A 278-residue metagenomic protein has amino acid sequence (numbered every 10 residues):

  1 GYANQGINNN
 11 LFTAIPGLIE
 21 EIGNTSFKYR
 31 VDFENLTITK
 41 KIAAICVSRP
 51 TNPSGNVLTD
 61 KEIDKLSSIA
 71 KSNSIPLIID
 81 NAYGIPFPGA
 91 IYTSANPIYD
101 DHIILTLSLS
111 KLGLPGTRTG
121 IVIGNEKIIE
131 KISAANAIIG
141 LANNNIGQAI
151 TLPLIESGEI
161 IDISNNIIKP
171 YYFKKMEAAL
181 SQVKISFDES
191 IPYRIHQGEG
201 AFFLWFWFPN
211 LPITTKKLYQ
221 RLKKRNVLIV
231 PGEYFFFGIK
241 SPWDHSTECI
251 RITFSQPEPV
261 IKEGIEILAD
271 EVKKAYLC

Functional and structural regions predicted by a protein language model:
G1-N73, I78-I98, I104, L277: Conserved core of the PLP fold type I
T59, K224-R225, F236-C278: PLP-dependent enzyme catalytic core of the Aspartate aminotransferase-like
I85-P86, S94-A134, A142-G147, I261-I265: Active-site PLP attachment segment
S133-I139, S157-Q182, L211: Structural signature of PLP-dependent enzymes
N166-L180, P192-W207, H245: Conserved glycine-rich beta-strand-loop-beta hairpin in the small C-terminal domain of fold type I
P212-L218, P259-E263: Short, conserved charged micro-motifs
